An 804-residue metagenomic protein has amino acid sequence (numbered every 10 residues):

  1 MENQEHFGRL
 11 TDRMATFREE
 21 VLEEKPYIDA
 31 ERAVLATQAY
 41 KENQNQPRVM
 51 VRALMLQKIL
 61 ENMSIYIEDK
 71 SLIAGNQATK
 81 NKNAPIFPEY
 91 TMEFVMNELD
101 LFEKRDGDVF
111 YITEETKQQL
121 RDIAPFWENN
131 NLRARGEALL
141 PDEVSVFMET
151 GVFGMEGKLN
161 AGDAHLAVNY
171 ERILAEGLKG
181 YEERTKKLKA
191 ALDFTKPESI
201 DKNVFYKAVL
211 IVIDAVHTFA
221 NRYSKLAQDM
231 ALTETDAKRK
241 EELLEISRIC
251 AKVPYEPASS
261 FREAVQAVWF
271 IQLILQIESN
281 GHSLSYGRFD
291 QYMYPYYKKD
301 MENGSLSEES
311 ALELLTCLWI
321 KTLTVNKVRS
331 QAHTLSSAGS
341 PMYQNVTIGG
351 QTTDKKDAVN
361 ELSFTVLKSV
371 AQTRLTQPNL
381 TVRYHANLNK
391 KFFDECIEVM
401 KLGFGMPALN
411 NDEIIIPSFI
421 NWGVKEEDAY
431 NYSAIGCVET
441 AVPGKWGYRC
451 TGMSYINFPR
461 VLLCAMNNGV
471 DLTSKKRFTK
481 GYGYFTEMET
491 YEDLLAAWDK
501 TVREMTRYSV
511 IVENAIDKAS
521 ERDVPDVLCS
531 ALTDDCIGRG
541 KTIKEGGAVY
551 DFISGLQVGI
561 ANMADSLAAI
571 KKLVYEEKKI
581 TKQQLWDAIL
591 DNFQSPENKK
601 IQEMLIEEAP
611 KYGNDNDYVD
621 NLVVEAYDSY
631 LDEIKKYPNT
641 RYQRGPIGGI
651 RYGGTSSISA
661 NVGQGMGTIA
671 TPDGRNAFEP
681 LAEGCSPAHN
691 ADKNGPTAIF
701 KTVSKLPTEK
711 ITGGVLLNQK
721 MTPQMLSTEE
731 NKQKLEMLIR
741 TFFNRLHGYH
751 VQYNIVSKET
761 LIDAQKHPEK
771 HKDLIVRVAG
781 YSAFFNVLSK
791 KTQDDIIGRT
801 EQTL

Functional and structural regions predicted by a protein language model:
E2-Y206, E242-E245, I249-L804: Conserved catalytic cores of very large enzyme subunits
K207-F219: Extended non-globular scaffold/tether segments
A227-Q228, Y297: Generic hydrophobic alpha-helical segments
M230-K240: A conserved hydrophobic secondary-structure block that centers on an alpha-helix together with its immediately flanking
